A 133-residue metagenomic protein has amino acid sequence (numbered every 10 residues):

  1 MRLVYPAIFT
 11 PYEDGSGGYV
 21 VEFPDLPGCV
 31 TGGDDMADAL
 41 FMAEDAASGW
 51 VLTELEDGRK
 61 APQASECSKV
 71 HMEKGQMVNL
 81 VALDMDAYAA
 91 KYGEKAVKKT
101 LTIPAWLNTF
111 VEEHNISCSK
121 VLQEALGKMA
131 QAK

Functional and structural regions predicted by a protein language model:
M1-G17, E22, L26, M77: N-terminal segment of the canonical double-stranded RNA-binding domain
M1-Y5, D45-T102, W106-N115, K120 (+1 more regions): Short, charged, surface-exposed hinge/linker loops at domain edges that act as mobile lids or interdomain connectors
S16-G18, V30, A90, F110: Intrinsically disordered, low-complexity acidic/polar segments
D25-G28, V97-K99: Short amphipathic alpha-helical segments
P27-D38: A short, exposed loop/beta-hairpin motif centered on an aromatic-Gly-Thr core
M36-E44, S48: Compact nucleic-acid interaction/catalytic patches
